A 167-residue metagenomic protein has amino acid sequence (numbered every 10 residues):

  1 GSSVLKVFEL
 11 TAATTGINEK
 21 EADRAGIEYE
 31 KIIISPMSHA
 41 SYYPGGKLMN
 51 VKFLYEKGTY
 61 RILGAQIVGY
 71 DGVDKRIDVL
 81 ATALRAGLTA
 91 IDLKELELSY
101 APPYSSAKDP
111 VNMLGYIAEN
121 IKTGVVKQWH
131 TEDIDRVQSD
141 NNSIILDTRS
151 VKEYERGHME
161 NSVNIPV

Functional and structural regions predicted by a protein language model:
G1-Y70, S106, P110-R136, S143: Mid-to-C-terminal Rossmann-like scaffold of FAD/NAD(P)H-dependent oxidoreductases
E28-Y29, A90, N161: Residue-level detector of short coil/turn "hinge" positions at structural boundaries
D71-A90: A short, polar/charged loop-to-alpha-helix boundary motif
A81-T82, E95, Y116: Generic alpha-helical structural context detector
G87-L96, K108: Catalytic P-loop NTP-binding/switch module of NTPases
D135-V167: Positively charged, proline/Ser/Thr-rich regional signature most characteristic of the Rhodanese/CDC25-like
